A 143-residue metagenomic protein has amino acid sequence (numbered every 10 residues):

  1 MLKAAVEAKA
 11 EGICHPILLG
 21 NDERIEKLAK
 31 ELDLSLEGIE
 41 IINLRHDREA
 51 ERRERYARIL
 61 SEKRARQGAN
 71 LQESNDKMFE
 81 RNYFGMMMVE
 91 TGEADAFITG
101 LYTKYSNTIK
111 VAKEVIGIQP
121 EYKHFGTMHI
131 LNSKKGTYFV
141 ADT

Functional and structural regions predicted by a protein language model:
M1-T143: Anion-binding alpha/beta catalytic cores of soluble intermediary-metabolism enzymes, centered on
